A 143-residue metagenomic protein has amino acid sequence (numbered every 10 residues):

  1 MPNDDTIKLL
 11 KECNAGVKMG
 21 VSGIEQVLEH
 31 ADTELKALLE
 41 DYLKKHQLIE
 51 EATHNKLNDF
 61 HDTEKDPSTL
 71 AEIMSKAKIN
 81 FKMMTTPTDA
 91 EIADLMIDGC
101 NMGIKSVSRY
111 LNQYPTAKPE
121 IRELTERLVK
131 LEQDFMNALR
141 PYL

Functional and structural regions predicted by a protein language model:
P2-H30, E91-P115: Alpha-helical bundle segments that constitute or directly flank the non-heme di-iron/ferroxidase center
D5-C13, T33-A52, D89-L95, P119-L131: Alpha-helical scaffold segments that form or flank carboxylate-/histidine-based iron centers
C13, G20, V27, I49 (+6 more regions): Amphipathic alpha-helices that form helix-helix packing interfaces
L28, L57, H61, T88-D89 (+3 more regions): Long, hydrophobic, amphipathic alpha-helical segments used as structural scaffolds
K36-A71, L139-Y142: Conserved alpha-helical segments that form or flank metal/cofactor-binding pockets of metalloenzymes
N55-D94, D98-I104: Carboxylate-rich helix-loop segments that flank metal/cofactor sites and access channels in metalloenzymes
G99-L143: Preference for long, well-ordered alpha-helical segments
